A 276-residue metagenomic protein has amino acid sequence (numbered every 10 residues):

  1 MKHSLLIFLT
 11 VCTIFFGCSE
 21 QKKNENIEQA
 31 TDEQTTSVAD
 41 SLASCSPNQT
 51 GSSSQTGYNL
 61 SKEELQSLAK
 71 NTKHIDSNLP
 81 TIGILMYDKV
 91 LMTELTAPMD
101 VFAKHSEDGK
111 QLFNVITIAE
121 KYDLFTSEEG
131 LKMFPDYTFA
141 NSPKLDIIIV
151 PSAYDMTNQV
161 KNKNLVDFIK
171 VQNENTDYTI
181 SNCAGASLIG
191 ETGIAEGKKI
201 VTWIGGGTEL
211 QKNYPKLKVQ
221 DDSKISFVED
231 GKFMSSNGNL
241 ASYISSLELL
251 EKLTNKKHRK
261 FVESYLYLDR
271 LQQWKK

Functional and structural regions predicted by a protein language model:
K2-L9: Sec-dependent signal peptide recognition, specifically the positively charged N-region followed immediately by
I14-G17: C-terminal motif of bacterial Sec signal peptides marking the signal peptidase cleavage site
S19-Q21: Bacterial signal peptide processing site
E25-M86, V90-L91, K110-L112, D136 (+1 more regions): Active-site-adjacent pocket-lining segments in enzyme domains
V90-L95, K110, L124-S127: Short, solvent-exposed loop/turn elements at domain surfaces
T96-D100, V166: Short amphipathic alpha-helical segment that frequently serves as the phosphate-/nucleotide-binding helix
V101-K110: A short, Lys/Arg-enriched amphipathic alpha-helix followed by its capping loop at the start of a domain
V115-M133: N-terminal beta-loop-helix "entrance" segment that forms/cooperates in small-molecule cofactor or anionic ligand
